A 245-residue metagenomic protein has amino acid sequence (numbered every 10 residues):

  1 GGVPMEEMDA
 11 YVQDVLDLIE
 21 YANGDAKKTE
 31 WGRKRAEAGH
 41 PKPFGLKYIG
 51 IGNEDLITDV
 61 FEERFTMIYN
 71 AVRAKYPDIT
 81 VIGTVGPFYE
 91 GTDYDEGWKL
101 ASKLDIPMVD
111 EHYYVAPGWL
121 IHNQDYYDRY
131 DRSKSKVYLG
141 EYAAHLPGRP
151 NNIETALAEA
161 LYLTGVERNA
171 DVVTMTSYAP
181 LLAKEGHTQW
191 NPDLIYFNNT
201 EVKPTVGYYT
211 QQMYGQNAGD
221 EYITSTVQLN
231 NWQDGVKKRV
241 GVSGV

Functional and structural regions predicted by a protein language model:
G1, V85-F88, Y178-L182: Short, solvent-exposed turn/loop segments enriched in Gly/Ser/Thr/Pro and often Arg
G2-E7: Surface-exposed, active-site-proximal loop segments in enzymatic domains
A10-D17, Y21-V172: Active-site neighborhood of glycoside hydrolase catalytic domains
K134-S243: Aromatic/acidic polysaccharide-binding cleft in carbohydrate-active enzymes
